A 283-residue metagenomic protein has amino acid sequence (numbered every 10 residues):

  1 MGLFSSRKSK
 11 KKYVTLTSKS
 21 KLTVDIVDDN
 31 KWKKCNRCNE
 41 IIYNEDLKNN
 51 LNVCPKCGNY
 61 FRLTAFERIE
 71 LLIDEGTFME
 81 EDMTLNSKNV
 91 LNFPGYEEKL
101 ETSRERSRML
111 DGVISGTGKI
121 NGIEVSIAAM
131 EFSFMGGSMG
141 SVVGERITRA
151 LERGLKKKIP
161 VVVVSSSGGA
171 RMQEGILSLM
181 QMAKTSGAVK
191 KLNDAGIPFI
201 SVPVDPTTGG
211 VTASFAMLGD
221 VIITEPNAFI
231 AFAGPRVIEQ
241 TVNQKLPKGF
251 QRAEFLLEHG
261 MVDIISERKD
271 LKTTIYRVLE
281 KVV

Functional and structural regions predicted by a protein language model:
M1-K19: Long, charged N-terminal interaction/targeting segments
V14-D25, K33-K34, F61-S115: An N-cap/entry alpha-helix motif that binds or orients negatively charged groups
N30, N44: Cys/His-rich Zn2+-binding cysteine-cluster or related metal-binding knuckle/ribbon modules and their
W32, L51: Residues immediately within or flanking Cys/His clusters that coordinate Zn2+ in small zinc-binding modules
C35-C38, C54-C57: Short cysteine-rich clusters marking metal-coordination/redox-active sites
I41-I42, Y60-F61: Cys/His-rich microdomains that often coordinate metals
I114, K119-N193, I200: Cleft-lining beta-strand/loop regions that shape enzyme active-site pockets
G168-V283: Conserved catalytic cores of soluble enzyme domains, especially glycine-rich substrate-binding beta-alpha loops
